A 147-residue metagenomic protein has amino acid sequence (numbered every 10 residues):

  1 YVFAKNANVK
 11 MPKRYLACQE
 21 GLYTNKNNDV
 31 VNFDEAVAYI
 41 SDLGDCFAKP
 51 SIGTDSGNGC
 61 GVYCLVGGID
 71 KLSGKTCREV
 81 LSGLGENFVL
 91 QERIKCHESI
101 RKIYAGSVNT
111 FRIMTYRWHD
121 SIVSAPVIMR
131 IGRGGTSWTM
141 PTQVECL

Functional and structural regions predicted by a protein language model:
Y1-Y39, T54: Conserved N-proximal alpha/beta basic substrate-recognition cap immediately N-terminal to, or forming the N-lobe
K10, C46, S56, S107-N109: Short, basic and Ser/Thr-rich N-terminal targeting/leader segments
L16-Q19, S51-G53, R93, W118: An acidic- and aromatic-residue-enriched active-site/binding cleft used to recognize and process polar
L22-N27, G57-V62, S99-Y104: Short, solvent-exposed polar/charged micro-motifs at secondary-structure junctions
I40, I52-T54, Y104-V108: A short catalytic or substrate-binding loop motif that flags glycine-/basic-rich loops and adjacent residues that bind
G44, G68-L147: Phosphate-binding site of ATP-dependent enzymes
D45-C77: Glycine-rich phosphate-binding loop of ATP-grasp-fold ATP-dependent ligases
